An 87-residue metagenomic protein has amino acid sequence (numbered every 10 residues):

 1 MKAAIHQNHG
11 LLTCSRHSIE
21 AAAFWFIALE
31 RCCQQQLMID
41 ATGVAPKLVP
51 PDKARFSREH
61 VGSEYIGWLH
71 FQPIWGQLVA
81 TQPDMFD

Functional and structural regions predicted by a protein language model:
K2-D87: A conserved C-terminal secondary-structure "cap"
